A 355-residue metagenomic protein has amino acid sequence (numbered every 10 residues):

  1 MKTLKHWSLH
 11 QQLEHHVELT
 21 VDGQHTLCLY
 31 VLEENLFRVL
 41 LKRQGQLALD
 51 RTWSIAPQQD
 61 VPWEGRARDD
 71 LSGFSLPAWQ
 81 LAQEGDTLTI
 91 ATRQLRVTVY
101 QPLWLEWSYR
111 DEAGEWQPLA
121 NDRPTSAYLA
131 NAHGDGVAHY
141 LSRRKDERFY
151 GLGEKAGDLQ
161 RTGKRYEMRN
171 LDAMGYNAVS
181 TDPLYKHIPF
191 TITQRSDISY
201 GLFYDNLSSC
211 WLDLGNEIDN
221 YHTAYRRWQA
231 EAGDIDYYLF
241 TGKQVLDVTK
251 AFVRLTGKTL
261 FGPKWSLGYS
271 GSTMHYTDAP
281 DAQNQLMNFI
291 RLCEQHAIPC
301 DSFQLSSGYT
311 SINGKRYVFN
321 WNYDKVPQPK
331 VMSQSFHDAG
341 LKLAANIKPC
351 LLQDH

Functional and structural regions predicted by a protein language model:
M1-S266, S270-M274, D278-R291, S302-L305 (+3 more regions): N-terminal accessory segment at the very beginning of proteins
A297-P299, G340: Short loop/turn motifs at secondary-structure junctions
L305-H355: Acidic/aromatic-lined carbohydrate-recognition and catalytic surfaces of CAZymes acting on diverse glycans
